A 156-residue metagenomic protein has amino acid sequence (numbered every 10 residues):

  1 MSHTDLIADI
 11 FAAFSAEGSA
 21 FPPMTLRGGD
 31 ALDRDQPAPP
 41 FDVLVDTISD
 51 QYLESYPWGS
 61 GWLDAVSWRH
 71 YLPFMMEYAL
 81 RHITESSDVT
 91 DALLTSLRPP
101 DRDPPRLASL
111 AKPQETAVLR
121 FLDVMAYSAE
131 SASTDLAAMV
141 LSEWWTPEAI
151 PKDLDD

Functional and structural regions predicted by a protein language model:
M1-G59: Long, low-complexity, highly charged intrinsically disordered regions
L63, W68-D156: Extended alpha-helical scaffolding segments
